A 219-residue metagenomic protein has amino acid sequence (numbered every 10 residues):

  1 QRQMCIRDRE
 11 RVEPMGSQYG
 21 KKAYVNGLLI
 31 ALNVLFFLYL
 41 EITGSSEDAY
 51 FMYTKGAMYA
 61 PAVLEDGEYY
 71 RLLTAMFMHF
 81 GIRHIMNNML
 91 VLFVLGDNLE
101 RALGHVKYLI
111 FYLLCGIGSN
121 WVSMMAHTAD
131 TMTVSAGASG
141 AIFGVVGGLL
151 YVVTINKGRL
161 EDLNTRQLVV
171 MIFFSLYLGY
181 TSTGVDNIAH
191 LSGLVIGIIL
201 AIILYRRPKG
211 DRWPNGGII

Functional and structural regions predicted by a protein language model:
Q1-I6: Short, small-residue-biased leader/transition segments that mark boundaries at the very start of proteins
R7-I219: A detector for small-residue-rich transmembrane helices and their helix-helix packing motifs
